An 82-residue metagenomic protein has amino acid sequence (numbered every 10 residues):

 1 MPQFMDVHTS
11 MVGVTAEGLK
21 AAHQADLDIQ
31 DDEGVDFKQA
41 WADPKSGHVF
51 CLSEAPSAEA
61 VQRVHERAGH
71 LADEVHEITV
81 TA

Functional and structural regions predicted by a protein language model:
M1-D32, D36-K38, D43-G47, Q62-V64 (+1 more regions): Short S/T/G/P-rich N-terminal loop/turn motif that feeds into the first structured element of a domain
T9, L52-E54: Short hydrophobic/aromatic beta-strand micro-patches that form the beta-sheet surface supporting nucleotide- or nucleic
E54-A82: An amphipathic, aromatic/His-enriched active-site/gating alpha helix that lines ligand/cofactor pockets
